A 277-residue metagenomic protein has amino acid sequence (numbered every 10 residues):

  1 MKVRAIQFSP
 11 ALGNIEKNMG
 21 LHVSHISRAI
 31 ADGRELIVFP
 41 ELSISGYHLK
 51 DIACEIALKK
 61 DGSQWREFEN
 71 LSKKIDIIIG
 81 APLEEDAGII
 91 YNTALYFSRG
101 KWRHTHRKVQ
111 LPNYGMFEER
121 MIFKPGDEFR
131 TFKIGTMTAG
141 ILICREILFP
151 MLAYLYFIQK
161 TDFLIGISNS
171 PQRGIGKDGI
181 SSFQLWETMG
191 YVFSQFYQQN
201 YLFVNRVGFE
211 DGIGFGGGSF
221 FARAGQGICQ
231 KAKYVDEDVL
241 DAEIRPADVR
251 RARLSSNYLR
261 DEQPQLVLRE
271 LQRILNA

Functional and structural regions predicted by a protein language model:
M1-A5: Extreme N-terminal starter segment of soluble prokaryotic enzymes
Q7-G13: Short polar catalytic/cofactor-binding loops
I15, S24-R99, R103-T105, S170-Y191 (+1 more regions): Cys-nucleophile CN-hydrolase/nitrilase-fold catalytic domain and related Cys-dependent amidase chemistry that acts on
G20-R34, M151-Q159: Short amphipathic alpha-helices and their capping/turn segments at secondary-structure boundaries
K60-I78, L148-D238: CN hydrolase (nitrilase-like) catalytic-core segments centered on the catalytic cysteine and neighboring Lys/Glu
K60-S63, E85-F163, I167, Q172-T188 (+1 more regions): Active-site catalytic loop in hydrolytic enzyme cores
I79-A81, N92-Y96, R130, S219-F221 (+1 more regions): Short beta-strand scaffold segments in enzyme catalytic cores
A247-A277: A short C-terminal boundary segment appended to hydrolase-like catalytic domains
